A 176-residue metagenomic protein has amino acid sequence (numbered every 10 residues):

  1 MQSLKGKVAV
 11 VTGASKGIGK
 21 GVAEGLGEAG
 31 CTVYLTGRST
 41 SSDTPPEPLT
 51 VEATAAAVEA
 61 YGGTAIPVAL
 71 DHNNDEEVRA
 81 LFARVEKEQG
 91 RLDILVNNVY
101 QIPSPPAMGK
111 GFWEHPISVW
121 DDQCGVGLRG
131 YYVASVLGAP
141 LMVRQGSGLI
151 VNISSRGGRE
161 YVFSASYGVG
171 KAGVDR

Functional and structural regions predicted by a protein language model:
Q2-Q89, Q101-W113, S118: Short-chain dehydrogenase/reductase
K7, G63-T64, R91-L92, M142-R156: Active-site loop of short-chain dehydrogenase/reductase
Q101-P105, E114-V119, L149-D175: Catalytic loop of short-chain dehydrogenase/reductase
E114, G125, R144: Phosphate-coordinating loops and pocket residues in cytosolic domains that bind phosphorylated ligands
S135-V136: A short, exposed helix-loop element centered on a Lys and neighboring polar residues
